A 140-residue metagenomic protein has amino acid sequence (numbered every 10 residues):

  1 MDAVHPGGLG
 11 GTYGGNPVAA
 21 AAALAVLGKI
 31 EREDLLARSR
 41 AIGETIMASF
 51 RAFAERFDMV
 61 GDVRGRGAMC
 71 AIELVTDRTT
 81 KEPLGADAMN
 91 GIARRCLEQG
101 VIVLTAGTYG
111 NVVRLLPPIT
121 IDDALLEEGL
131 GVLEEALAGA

Functional and structural regions predicted by a protein language model:
M1-A140: Conserved N-terminal phosphate-binding loop of PLP-dependent enzymes in the Aspartate aminotransferase
